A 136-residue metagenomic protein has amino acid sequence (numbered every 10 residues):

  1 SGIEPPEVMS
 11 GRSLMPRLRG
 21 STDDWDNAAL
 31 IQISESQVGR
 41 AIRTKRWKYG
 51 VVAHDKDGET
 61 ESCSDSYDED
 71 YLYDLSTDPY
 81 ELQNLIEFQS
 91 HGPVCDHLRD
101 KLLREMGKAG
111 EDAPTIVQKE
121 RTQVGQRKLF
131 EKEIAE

Functional and structural regions predicted by a protein language model:
S1-I42, H91, D96-D100, A113-Q123: Polar, surface-exposed loop/tail segments that function as active-site lids or cofactor/substrate-recognition elements
Q32-E87, P93, T122-E136: C-terminal, low-complexity/hydrophilic appendages and adjacent surface loops of extracellular/periplasmic anionic
E105: Short alpha-helical functional segments enriched in proximate histidine and acidic residues
